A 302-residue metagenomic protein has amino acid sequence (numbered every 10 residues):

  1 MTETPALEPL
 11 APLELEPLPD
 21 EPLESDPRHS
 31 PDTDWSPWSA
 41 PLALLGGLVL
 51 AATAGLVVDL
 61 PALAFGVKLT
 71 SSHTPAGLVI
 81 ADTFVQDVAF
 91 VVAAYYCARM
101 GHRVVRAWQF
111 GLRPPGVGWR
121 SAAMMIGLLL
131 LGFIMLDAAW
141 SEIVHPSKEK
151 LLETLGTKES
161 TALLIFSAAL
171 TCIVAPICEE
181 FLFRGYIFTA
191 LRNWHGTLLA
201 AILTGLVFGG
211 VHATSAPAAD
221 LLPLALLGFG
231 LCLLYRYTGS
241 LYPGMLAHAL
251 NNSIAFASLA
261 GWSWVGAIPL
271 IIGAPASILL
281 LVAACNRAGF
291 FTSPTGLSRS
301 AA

Functional and structural regions predicted by a protein language model:
M1-P114, E142, S253-A302: N-terminal, membrane-interfacial amphipathic/helix-forming hydrophobic leader that caps and precedes the first
P41-L45, I80, W119-G127, I165 (+5 more regions): Hydrophobic alpha-helical transmembrane segments
L44-A54, Q86, S121-M135, L227 (+1 more regions): Hydrophobic alpha-helical membrane-insertion segments
L56-L60, I202-G205, V211, A216-A274: Functionally important transmembrane alpha-helices
A62-I80, V104-C178, N193, F290-L297 (+1 more regions): Juxtamembrane helix-loop-helix connectors linking adjacent transmembrane helices in multi-pass membrane enzymes
Q86-F90, S167-T171, P223-L231, G273-S277: Hydrophobic core segments of transmembrane alpha-helices in multi-pass, intramembrane catalytic enzymes
F90-H102, V174-N193: Transmembrane alpha-helical segments in integral membrane proteins
C178-L203, L233-S240: Membrane-interface helix/loop boundary segments of multi-pass membrane proteins
